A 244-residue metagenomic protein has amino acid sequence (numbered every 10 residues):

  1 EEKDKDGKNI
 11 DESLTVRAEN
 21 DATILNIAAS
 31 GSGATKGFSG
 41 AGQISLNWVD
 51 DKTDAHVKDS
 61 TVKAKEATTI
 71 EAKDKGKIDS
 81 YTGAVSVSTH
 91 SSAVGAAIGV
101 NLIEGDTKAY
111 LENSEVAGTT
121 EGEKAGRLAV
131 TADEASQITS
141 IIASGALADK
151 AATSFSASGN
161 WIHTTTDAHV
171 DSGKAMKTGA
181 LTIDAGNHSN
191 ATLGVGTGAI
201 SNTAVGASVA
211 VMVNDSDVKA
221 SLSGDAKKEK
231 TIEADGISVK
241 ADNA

Functional and structural regions predicted by a protein language model:
E1-A244: Low-complexity, glycine- and small/polar-enriched segments
